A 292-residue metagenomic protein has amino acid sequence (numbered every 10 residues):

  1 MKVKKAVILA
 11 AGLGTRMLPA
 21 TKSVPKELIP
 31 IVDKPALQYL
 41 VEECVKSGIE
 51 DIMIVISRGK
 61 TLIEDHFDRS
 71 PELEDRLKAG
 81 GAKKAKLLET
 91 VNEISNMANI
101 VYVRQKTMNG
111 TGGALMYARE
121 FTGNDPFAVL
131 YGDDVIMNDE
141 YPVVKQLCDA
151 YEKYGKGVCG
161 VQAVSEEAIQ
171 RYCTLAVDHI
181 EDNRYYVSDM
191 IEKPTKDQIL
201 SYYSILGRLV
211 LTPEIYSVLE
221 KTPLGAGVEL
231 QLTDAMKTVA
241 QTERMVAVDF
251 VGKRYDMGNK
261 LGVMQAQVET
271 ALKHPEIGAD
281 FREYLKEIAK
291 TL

Functional and structural regions predicted by a protein language model:
M1-I8, R16, P30, K34-P126: Conserved N-terminal catalytic core of the sugar/cofactor nucleotidyltransferase
I8, I54, V129, C159-G160 (+1 more regions): Structural beta-sheet core signal
A11, I56-S57, G132, Q162: Cofactor-binding loop segments of dinucleotide-utilizing enzymes, especially the Rossmann-like FAD- and NAD(P)+-binding
L13, V24, G59, V251-K253 (+1 more regions): A generic "binding-loop/recognition-motif" signal
P19-K22: Conserved catalytic-core motifs of eukaryotic protein kinase domains, centered on the activation segment
L28, I100-Y102, G157-C159, M245-A247 (+1 more regions): Conserved beta-strand scaffold positions in the cores of enzyme catalytic domains, especially in NTP/NDP-utilizing
L73-D75, A85-V177, P213, E220: Conserved beta-loop-beta/alpha segment of the NTase-like Rossmann-fold superfamily that binds/positions NTPs
A128, Y141-E152, H179-Y255, K260-E283: Catalytic-core segments of class I nucleotidyltransferases/pyrophosphorylases that form NMP-activated intermediates
